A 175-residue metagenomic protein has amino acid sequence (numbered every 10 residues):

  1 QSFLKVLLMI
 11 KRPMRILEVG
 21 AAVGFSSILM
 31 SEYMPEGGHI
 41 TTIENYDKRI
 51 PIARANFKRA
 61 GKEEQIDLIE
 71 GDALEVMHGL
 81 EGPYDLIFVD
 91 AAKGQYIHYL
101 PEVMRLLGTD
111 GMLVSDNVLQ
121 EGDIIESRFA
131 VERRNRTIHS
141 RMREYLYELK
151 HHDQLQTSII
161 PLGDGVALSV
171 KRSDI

Functional and structural regions predicted by a protein language model:
Q1-I175: S-adenosylmethionine/decaboxylated-SAM
